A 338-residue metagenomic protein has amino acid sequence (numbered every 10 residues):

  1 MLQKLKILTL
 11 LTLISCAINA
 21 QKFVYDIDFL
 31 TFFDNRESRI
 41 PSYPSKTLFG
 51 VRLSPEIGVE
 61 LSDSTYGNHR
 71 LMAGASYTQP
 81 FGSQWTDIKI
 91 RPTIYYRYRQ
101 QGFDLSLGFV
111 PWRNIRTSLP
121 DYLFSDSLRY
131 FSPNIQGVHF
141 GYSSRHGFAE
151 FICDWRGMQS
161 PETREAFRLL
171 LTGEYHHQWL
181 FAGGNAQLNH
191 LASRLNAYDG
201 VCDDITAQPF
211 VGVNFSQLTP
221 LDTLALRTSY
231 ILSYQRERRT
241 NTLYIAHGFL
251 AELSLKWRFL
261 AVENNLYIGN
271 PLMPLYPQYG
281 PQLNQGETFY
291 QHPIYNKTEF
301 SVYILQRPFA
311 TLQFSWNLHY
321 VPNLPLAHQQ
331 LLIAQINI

Functional and structural regions predicted by a protein language model:
Q3-L10: Sec-dependent signal peptide recognition, specifically the positively charged N-region followed immediately by
L11-N19: Hydrophobic h-region of N-terminal signal peptides that target proteins for export in Gram-negative bacteria
A17, Y43, P80-Q84, M158-P161 (+1 more regions): A generic structural signal for short coil/turn motifs at secondary-structure boundaries
A20-R99, Q329-I338: Beta-barrel outer-membrane channel/assembly domains of diderm bacteria
D28-L30, G50, T93, S144-R156 (+1 more regions): Exposed, low-structure sequence patches enriched in small/polar residues
R39-Y43, D121-L123, Q278-Q285: Flexible, solvent-exposed loop segments that connect beta-strands
P55-I57, Q136, V211: Structured alpha-helical segments in the cores of large, soluble enzyme domains
G67-R156, N265, P271: Outer membrane beta-barrel
